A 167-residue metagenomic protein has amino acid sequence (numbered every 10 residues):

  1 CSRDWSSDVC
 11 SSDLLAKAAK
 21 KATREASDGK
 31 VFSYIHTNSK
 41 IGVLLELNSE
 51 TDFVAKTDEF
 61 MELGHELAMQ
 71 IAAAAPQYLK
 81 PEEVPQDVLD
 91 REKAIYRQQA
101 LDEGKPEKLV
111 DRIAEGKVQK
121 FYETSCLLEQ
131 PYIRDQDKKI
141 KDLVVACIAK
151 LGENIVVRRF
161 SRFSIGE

Functional and structural regions predicted by a protein language model:
R3, S7-E167: N-terminal assembly/interaction segments in proteins that build large macromolecular machines
